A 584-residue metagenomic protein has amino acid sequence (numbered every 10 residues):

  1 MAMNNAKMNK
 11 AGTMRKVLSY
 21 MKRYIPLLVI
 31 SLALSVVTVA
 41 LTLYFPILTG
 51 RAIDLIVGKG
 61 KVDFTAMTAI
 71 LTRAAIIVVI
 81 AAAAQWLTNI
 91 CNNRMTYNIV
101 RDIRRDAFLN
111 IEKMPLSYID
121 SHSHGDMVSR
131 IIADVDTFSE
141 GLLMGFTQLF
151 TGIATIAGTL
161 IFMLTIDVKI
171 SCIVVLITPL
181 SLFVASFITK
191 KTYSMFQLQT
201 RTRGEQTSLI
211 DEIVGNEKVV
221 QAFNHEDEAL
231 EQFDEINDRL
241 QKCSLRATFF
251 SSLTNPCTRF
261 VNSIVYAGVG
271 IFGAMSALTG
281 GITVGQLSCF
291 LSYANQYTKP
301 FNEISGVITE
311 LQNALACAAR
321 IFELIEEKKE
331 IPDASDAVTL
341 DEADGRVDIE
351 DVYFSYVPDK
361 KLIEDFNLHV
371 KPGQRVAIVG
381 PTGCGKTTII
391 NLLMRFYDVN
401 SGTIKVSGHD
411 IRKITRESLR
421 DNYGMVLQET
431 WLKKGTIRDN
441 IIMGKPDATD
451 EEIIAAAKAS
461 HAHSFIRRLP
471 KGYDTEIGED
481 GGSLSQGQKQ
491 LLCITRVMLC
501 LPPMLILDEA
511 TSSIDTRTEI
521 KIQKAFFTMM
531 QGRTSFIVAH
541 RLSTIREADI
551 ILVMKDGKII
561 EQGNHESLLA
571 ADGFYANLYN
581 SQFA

Functional and structural regions predicted by a protein language model:
M1-T42, V57-T72, T88-N92, T96 (+11 more regions): Membrane-integrated ABC transporters
G12-T13, M21, I53, N92-N93 (+3 more regions): Juxtamembrane loop-to-helix connectors within ABC transporter transmembrane domains
R15-L18, P26-I47, R51, I70 (+7 more regions): Alpha-helical segments in transporter systems
R23-A40, Y44, R51, R73 (+4 more regions): Transmembrane helices of ABC transporter permease
P26, L116-S117, A133-L142, F146 (+6 more regions): An intracellular "coupling" helix at the cytosolic face of ABC transporter transmembrane type-1 domains
H225, F249, Y266, Q296-L324: Cytosolic ends of transmembrane helices, especially the final helix of ABC transmembrane type-1 domains
E326, D333, L340-A584: ABC-type nucleotide-binding domain
